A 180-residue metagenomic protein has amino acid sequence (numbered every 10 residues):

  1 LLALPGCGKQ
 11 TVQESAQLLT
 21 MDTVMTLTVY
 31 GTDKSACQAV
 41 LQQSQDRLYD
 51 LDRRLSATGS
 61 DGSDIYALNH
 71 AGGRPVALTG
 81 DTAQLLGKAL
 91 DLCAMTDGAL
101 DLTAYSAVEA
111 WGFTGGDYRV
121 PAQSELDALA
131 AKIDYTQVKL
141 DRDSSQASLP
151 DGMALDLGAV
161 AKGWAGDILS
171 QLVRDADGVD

Functional and structural regions predicted by a protein language model:
L1-A3: Bacterial N-terminal signal peptides
P5-L155, A161, I168-D180: A contiguous, well-ordered beta/alpha segment that forms the leading edge of an enzyme domain
